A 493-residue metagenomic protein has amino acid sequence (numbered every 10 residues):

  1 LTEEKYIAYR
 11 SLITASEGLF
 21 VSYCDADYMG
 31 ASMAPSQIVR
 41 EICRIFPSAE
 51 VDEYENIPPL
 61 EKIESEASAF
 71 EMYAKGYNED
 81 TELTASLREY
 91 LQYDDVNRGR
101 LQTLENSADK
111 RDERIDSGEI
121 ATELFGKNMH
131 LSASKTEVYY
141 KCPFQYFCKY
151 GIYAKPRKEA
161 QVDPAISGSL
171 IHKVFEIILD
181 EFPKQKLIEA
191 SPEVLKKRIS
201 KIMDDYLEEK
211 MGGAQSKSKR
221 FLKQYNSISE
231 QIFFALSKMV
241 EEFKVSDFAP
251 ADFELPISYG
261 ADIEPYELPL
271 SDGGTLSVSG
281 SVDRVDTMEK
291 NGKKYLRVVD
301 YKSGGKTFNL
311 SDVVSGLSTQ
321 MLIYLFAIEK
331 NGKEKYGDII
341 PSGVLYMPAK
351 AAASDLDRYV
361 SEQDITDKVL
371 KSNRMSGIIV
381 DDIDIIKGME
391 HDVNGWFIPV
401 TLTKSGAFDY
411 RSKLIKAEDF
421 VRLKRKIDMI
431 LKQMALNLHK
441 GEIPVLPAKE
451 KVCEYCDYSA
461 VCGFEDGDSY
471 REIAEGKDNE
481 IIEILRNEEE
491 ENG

Functional and structural regions predicted by a protein language model:
L1-T14, N309: Conserved helicase C-terminal RecA-like lobe
E3, D27-R40, R44-G493: Structural signature of nuclease core domains in nucleic-acid processing machines
A15-L19, I339-S342: Short glycine-/polar-rich loops that comprise or flank the Walker A/P-loop and associated switch/sensor motifs
F20-C24: Acidic beta-strand-to-loop metal/phosphate-binding motif
